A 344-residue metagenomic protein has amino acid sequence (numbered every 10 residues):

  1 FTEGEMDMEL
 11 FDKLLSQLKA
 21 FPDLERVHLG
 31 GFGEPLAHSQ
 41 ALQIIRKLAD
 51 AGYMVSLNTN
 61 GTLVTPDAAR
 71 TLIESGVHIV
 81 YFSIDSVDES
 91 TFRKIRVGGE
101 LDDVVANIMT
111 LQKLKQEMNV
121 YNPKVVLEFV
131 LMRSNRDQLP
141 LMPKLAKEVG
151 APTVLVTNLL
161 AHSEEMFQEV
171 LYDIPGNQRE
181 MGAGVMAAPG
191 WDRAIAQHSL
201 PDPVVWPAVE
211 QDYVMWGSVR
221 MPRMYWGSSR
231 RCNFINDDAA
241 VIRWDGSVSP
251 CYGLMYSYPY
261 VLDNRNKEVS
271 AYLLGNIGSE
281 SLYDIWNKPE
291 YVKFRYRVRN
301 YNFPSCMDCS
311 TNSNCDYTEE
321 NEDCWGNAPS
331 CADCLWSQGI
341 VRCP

Functional and structural regions predicted by a protein language model:
F1-S56, T62-S75: Conserved Radical SAM active-site core
F1-T2, M6-D12, A51-M54, E74-E280: Radical SAM enzyme [4Fe-4S]-AdoMet core and its adjacent flexible, acidic and glycine-rich loops/tails across
L15, A68, R96, Y252 (+1 more regions): Short, flexible helix/strand-to-coil boundary loops that buttress conserved ligand/catalytic motifs in alpha/beta
P22, S75, V149, P304 (+1 more regions): Structured loop/turn residues at beta-strand edges in well-structured enzyme cores
G30, N58, E128-V130, C309: Short hydrophobic segments within beta-strands
P35-L36, N60-V64, S86, L131-N135: Short beta->alpha connector loops
H38-A41, D67-A68, T91-F92, M166 (+2 more regions): Short glycine-/acidic-enriched loop or helix-start segments at secondary-structure transitions that form or flank
S247-V248, G253-P344: Flexible mid-to-C-terminal extensions adjoining Fe-S/redox cofactors in radical SAM and related proteins
